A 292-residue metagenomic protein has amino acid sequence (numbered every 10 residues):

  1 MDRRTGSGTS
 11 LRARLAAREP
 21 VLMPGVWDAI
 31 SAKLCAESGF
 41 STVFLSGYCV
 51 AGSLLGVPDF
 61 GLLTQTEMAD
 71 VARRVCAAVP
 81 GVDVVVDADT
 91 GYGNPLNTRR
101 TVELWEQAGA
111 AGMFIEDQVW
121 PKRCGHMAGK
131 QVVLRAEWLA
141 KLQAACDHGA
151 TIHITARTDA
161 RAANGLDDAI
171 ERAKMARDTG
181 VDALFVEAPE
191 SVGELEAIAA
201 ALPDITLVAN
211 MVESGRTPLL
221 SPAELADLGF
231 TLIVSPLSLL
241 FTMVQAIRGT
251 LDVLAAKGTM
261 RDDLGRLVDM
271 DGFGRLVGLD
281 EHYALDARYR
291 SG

Functional and structural regions predicted by a protein language model:
D2, L240, V244-G292: Extended, intrinsically disordered, low-complexity segments
D2-S235, F241, D252, Y289-G292: Alpha/beta enzyme core
